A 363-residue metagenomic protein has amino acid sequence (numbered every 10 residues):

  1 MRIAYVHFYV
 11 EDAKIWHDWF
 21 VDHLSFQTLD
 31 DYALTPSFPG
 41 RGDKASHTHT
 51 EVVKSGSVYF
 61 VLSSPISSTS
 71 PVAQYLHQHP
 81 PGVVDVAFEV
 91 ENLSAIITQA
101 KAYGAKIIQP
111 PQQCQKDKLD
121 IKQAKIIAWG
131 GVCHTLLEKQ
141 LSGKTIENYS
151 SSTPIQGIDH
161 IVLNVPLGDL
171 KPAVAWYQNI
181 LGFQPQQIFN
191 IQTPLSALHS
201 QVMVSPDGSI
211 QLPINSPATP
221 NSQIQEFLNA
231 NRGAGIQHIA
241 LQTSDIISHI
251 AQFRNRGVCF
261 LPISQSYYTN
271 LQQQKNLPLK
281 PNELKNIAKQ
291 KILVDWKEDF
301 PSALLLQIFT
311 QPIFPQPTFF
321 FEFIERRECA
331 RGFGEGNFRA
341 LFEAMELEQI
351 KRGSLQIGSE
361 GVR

Functional and structural regions predicted by a protein language model:
M1-E147, H160, L167, Q290 (+1 more regions): An N-terminus-focused feature that recognizes amino-terminal "leader" regions
M1-I15, V83-V86, L141-V174, A234-L241 (+3 more regions): N-terminal beta-strand motif that seeds the catalytic metal site of vicinal oxygen chelate
I3-V10, F26, V53, F60-L62 (+11 more regions): Short, structured motif recognition centered on aromatic/hydrophobic residues
H7-Y59, A102, P111-D117, K125-A128 (+6 more regions): Core segments of cupin and vicinal oxygen chelate
E11, I15, W19, T48 (+9 more regions): Generic recognition of stable, solvent-exposed alpha-helical segments in well-folded globular domains
G130, H134-V162, Q184, D207-P213 (+1 more regions): Acyltransferase donor/substrate-recognition loop-hinge adjacent to the catalytic core
I210-L212, R232-I313, F319-R327: Long compositionally biased, domain-poor regions of proteins
F314, F321-E348: Low-complexity, glycine/alanine/valine/leucine- and proline-rich hydrophobic stretches
